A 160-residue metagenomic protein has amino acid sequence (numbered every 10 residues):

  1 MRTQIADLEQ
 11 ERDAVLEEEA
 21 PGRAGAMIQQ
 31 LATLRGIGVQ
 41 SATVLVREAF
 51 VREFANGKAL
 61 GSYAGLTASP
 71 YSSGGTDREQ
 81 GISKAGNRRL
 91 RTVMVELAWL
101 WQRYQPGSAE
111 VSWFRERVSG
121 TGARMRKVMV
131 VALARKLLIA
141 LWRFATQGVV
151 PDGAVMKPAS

Functional and structural regions predicted by a protein language model:
M1-S160: A detector of single, family-specific signature residues that are central to catalytic or substrate-handling motifs
